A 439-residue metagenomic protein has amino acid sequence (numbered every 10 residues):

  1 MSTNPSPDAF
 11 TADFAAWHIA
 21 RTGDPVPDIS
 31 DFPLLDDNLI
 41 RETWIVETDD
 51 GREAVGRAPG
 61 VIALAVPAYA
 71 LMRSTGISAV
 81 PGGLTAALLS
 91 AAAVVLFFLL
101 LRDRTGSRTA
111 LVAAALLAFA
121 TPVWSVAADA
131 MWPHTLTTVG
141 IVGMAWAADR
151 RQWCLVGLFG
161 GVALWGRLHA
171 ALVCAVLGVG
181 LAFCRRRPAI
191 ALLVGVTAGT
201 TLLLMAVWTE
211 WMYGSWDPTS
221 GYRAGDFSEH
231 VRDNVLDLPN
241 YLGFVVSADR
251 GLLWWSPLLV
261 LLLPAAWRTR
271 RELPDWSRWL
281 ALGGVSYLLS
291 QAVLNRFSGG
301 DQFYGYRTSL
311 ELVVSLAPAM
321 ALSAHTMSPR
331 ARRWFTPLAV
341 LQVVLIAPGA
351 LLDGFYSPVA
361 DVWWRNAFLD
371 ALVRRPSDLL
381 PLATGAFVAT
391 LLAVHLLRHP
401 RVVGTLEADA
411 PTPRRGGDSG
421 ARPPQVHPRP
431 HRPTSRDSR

Functional and structural regions predicted by a protein language model:
A9, H18-G83, Y222-R232, N295 (+1 more regions): Interfacial juxtamembrane loops and adjacent helix segments that form the catalytic/substrate-binding surfaces
P81-T105, V112, G143: Transmembrane-helix motifs of polytopic, lipid-linked glycan transferases
L96, A115-L116, L136-G160, S315-A319: Specific aromatic-rich, kink-prone transmembrane helix
A110-V123, T135-V139, A198: Membrane-embedded helix bundles of polyisoprenyl
A128-L136, G251, G305: Short acidic/glycine- and proline-prone juxtamembrane loop motifs at membrane-interface regions of multi-pass membrane
L172-G199, L261-L273: Perimembrane helix-loop-helix junctions
I190-A265, R278-L294, V313, V344-Y356: Membrane-lumen/periplasm interface segments of specific transmembrane helices in polyprenyl phosphate-linked
R332-R439: Transmembrane helical bundles and short interhelical boundary loops of multi-pass, membrane-embedded
